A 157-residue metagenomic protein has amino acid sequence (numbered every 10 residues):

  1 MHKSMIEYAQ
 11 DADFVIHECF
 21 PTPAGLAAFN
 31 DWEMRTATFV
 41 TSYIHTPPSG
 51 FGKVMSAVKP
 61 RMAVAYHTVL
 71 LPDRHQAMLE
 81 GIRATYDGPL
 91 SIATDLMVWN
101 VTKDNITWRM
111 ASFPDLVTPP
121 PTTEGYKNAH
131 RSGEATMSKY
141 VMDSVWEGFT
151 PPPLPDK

Functional and structural regions predicted by a protein language model:
M1-M97: Cap/insert and terminal regions of metallo-dependent hydrolase folds
R83-T85, V101-K157: A short C-terminal boundary segment appended to hydrolase-like catalytic domains
